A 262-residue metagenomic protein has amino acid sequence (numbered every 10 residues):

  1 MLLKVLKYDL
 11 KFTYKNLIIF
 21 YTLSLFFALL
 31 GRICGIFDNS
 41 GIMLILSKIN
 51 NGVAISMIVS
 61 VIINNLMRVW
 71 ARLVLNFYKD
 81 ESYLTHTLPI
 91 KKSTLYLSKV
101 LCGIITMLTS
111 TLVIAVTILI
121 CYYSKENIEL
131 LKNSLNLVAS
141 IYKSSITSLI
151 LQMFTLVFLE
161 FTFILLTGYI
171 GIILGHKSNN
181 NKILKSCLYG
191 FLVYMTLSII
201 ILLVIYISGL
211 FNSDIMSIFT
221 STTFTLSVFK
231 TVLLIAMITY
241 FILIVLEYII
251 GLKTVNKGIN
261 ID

Functional and structural regions predicted by a protein language model:
M1-S82, K92-D262: Hydrophobic alpha-helical transmembrane segments of membrane proteins
